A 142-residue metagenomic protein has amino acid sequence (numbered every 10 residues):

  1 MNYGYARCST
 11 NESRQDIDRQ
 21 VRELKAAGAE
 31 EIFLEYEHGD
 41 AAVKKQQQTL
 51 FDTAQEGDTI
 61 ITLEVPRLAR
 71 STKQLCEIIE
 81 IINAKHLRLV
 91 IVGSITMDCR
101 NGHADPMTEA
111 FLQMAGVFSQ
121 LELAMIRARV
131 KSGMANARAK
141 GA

Functional and structural regions predicted by a protein language model:
M1-N136: Short, structured surface patches at the beginning of a domain
K140-A142: Short, intrinsically disordered, charge-balanced linker/junction segments flanking boundaries in proteins
